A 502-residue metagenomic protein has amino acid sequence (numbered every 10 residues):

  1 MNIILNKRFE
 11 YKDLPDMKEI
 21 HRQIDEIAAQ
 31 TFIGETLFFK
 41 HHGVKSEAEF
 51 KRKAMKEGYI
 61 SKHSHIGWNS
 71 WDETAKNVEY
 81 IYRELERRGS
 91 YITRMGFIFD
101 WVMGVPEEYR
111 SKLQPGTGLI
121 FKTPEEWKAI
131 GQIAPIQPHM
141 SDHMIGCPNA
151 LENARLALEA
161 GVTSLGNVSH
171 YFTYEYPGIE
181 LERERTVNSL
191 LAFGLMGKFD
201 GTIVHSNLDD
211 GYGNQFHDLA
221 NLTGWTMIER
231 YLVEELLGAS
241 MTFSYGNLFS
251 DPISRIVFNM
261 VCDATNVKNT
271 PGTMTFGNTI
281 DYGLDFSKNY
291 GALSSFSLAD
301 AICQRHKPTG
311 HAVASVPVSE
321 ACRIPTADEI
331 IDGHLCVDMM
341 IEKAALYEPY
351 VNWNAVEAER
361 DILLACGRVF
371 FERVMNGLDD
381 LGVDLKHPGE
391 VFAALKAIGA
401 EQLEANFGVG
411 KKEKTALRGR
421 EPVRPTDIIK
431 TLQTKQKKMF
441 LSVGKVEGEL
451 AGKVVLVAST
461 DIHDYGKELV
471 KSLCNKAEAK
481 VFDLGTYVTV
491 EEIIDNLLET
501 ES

Functional and structural regions predicted by a protein language model:
N2-Q23, I331-V443: Long, compositionally biased intrinsically disordered regions
L5-K7, M17-L219: Active-site beta->alpha loop and helix N-cap motifs at the rims of alpha/beta catalytic domains
G89-G96, K268-M274, K307-V313, K343-A358 (+1 more regions): Flexible, glycine/charged-enriched surface loops at secondary-structure junctions
G161, T173-P317, C322-T326: Catalytic alpha/beta core domains of metabolic enzymes, predominantly
L450-V455: Phosphate-coordination loops involved in phosphoryl transfer and adenosine-cofactor binding
H463-G466, V470, E492-N496: Redox- and metal-dependent alpha/beta enzyme cores, enriched for Fe-S-associated oxidoreductases and cofactor-handling
E468-F482: Short helix-loop-beta junction
A477, D483-S502: Cofactor-cradling patches in redox/metallo enzymes
